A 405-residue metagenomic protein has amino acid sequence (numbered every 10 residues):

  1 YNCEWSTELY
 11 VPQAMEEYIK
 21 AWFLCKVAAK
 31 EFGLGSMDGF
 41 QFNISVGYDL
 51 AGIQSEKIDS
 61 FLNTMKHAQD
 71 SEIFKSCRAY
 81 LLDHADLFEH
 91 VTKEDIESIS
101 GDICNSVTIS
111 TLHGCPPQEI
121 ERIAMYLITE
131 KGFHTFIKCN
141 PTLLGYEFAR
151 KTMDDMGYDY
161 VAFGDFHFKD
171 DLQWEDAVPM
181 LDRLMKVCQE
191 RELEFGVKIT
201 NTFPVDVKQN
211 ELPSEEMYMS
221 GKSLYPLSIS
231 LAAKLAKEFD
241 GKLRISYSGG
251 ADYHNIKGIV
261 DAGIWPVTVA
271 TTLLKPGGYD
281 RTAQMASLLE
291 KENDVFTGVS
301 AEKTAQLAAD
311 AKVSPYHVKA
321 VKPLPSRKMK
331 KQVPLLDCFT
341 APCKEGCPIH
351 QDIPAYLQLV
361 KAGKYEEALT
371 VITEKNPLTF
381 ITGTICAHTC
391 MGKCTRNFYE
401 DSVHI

Functional and structural regions predicted by a protein language model:
Y1, C139-P141, G258-M285: Glycine-rich phosphate-binding active-site loops on the catalytic face of alpha/beta enzymes
Y1-L193, N201-D206: Active-site entrance/lid segments in N-terminal catalytic domains of soluble metabolic enzymes
G114-Y126, P141-T152, S223-A232, N255 (+1 more regions): Active-site-adjacent beta->alpha loops and helix N-cap segments on the catalytic face of soluble alpha/beta enzymes
R122-M125, K237, A251-V269: Catalytic cores of alpha/beta
L143-D154, K198-M219, L273-D280, Q284: Flexible glycine/acidic-rich beta-alpha junction loops that bind and position SAM and/or redox cofactors in anaerobic
Q173-R191, M217-K242, L289-V295: Alpha-helix-loop-beta-strand connector modules within alpha/beta enzyme cores
N201-F203, L243-I256: Glycine-rich beta-to-alpha transition loops that act as phosphate-gripper elements at the mouths of alpha/beta enzyme
L273-L274, D280, Q284-I405: Ferredoxin-type iron-sulfur electron-transfer modules and their immediate structural context
